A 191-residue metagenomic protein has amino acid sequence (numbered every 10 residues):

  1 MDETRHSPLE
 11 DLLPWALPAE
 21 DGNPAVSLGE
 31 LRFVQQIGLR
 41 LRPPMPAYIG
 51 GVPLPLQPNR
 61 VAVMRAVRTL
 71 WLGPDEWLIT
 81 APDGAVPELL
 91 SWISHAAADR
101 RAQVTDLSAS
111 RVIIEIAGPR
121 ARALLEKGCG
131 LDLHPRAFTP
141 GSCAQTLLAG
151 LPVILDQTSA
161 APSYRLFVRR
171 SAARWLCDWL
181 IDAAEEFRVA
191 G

Functional and structural regions predicted by a protein language model:
M1-G191: Basic, glycine/lysine-rich polyanion-binding surfaces/domains
